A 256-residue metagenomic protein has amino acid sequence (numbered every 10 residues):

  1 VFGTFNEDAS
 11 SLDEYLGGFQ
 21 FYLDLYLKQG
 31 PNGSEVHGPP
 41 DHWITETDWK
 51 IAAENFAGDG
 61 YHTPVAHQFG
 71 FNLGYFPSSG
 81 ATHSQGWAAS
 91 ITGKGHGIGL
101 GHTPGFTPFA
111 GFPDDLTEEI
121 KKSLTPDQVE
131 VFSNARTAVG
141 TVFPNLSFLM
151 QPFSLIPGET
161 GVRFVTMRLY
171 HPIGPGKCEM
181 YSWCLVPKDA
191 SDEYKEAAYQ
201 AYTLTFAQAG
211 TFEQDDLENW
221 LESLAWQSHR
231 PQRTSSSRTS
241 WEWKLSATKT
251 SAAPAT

Functional and structural regions predicted by a protein language model:
V1-T256: C-terminal catalytic domain of Rieske-type non-heme iron oxygenases
